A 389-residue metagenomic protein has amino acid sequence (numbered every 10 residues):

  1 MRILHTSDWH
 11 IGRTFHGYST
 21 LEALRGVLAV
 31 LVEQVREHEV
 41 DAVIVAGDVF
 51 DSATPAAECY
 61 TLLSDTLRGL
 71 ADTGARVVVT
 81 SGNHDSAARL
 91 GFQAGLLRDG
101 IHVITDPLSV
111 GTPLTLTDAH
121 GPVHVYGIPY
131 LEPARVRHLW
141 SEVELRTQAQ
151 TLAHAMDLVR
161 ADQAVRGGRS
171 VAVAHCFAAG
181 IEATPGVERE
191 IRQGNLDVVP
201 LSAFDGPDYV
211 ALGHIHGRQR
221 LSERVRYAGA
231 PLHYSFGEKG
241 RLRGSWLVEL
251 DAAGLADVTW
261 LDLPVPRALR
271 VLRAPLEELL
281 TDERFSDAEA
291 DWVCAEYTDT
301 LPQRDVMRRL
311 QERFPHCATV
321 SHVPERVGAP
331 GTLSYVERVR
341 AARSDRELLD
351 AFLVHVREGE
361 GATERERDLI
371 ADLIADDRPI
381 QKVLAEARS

Functional and structural regions predicted by a protein language model:
M1-T66, D72, D372, D376: N-terminal active-site segment of His-dependent metallophosphoesterases
R2, H102, H124, R224 (+2 more regions): Conserved beta-strand segments of alpha/beta enzyme cores
D8, V43, D48, L63 (+7 more regions): Divalent metal-coordination and catalytic microenvironments
E37, A42, E249-S389: Accessory, non-catalytic peripheral segments of nucleic-acid enzymes
P55, H84-R220: His/Asp/Glu-rich metal-coordinating catalytic cores of metallo-dependent phosphodiesterases/hydrolases acting on
L62-G74, L196-G206: Catalytic-core regions built around general acid/base machinery
D72-V77, G168: A short helix->loop->beta-strand "cap" motif at the edges of active sites that frequently abuts
G111-H124, I128, V225-E289: Binuclear metal-dependent phosphoesterase catalytic core
